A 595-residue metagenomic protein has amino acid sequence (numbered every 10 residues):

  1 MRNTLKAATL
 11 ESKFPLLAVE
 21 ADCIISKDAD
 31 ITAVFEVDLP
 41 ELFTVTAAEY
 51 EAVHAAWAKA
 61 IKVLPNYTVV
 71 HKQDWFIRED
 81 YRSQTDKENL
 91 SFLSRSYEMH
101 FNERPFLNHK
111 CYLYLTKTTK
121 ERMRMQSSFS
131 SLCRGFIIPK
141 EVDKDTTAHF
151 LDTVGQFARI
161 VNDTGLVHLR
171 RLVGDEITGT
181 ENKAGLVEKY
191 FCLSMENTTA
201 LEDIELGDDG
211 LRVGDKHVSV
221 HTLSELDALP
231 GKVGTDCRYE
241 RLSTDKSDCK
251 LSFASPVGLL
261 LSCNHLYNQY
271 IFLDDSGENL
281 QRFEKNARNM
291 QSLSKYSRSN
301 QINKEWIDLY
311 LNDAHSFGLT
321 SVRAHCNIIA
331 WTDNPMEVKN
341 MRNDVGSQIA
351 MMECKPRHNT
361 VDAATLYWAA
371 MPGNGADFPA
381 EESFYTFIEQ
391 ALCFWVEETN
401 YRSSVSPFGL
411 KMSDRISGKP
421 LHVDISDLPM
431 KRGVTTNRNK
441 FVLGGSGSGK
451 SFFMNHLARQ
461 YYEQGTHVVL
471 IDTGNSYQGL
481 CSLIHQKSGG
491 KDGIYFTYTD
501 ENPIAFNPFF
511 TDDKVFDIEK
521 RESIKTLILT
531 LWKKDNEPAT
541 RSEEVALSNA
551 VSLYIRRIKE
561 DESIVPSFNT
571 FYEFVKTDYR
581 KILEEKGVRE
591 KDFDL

Functional and structural regions predicted by a protein language model:
M1-E398: Extended, folded cores of ATP/NTP-driven motor/assembly subunits in large transport and secretion machines
T32-V34, Y67-H71, K110-Y112, H325-N327 (+5 more regions): Beta-sheet entry/capping signal
V37-V45, P139, R323-W331, T435-G447 (+2 more regions): Glycine- and acidic
E41, Q73-F76, D80-S83, F101-R104 (+1 more regions): Switch/coupling segment of Walker-type NTPase motor domains
A47, A55-K62, Q73, F408-T497: Glycine-rich phosphate-binding loop of nucleotide-binding enzymes
I77-Y81, E121-R122, E337, K419-L421 (+9 more regions): Flexible loop/turn segments at secondary-structure boundaries
L107-I138, I302, S316-G318, C326-N327 (+1 more regions): Helical/strand "switch-coupling" subdomains that flank nucleotide/phosphate-binding cores, especially in P-loop NTPases
D208, V396-L410, K586-L595: Flexible, glycine/threonine-enriched loop-and-boundary segments that flank and lead into catalytic domains of large
